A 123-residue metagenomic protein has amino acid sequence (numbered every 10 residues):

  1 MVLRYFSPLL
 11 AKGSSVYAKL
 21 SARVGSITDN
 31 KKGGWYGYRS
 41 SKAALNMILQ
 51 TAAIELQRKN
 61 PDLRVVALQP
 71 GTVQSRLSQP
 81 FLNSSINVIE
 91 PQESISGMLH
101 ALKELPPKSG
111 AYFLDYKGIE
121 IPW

Functional and structural regions predicted by a protein language model:
M1-Y5: Conserved mid-core alpha-helix of short-chain dehydrogenase/reductase
S7-K59: Catalytic loop of short-chain dehydrogenase/reductase
S14, D62, K108-G110: A generic structural signal for alpha->beta connector loops
A22, P70, Y116: Active-site loop/turn elements of alpha/beta-hydrolase fold enzymes, especially the short glycine-/histidine-rich
G25-S26, I48-T51, Q57-S84: Flexible, glycine-rich beta-alpha linker
N30-G33, R58-P61, F81, P91 (+1 more regions): A generic "cationic amphipathic patch" detector
A67, S75, P80-W123: C-terminal helical subdomain
